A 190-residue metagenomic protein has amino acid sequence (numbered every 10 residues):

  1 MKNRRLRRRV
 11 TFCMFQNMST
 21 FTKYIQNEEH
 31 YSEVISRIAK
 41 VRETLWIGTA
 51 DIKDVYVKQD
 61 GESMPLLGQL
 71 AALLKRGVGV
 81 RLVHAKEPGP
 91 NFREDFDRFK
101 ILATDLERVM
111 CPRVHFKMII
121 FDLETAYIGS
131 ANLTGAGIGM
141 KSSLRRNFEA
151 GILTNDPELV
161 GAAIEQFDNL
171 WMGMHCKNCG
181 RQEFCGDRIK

Functional and structural regions predicted by a protein language model:
F21-Q26, V57-D60, T104-L106: Short, flexible loop segments at the rims of nucleotide/cofactor-binding pockets, characterized by
Y31, V109-R113, I119, R145: Short solvent-exposed loop/turn micro-motifs enriched in small/polar/acidic residues
R37-A103: Primarily the HKD phosphodiesterase
K117-I120, I152: Short beta-strand scaffold segments in enzyme catalytic cores
T125-K190: Signature of lipid phosphatidyltransferase scaffolds
